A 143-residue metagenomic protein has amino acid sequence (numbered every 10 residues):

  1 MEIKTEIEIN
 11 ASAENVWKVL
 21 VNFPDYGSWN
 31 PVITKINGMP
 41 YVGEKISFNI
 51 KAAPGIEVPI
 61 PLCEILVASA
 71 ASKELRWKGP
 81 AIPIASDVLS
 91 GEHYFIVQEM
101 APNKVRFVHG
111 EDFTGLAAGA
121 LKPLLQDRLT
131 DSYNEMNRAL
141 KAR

Functional and structural regions predicted by a protein language model:
M1-Y41: Hydrophobic ligand-binding cavity/cleft-lining segments
E2-E6, K45, E74, E92 (+1 more regions): Intrinsic-disorder/low-complexity, polar/charged segments enriched in Ser/Thr/Lys/Arg/Asp/Glu/Gln
T5-I7, P61-A68, G91-E99: Hydrophobic/aromatic beta-strand elements that line small-molecule binding cavities or substrate pockets in beta-rich
E8-S12, N49-K51, Q98-M100, G110-T114 (+1 more regions): Solvent-exposed residues in well-ordered beta-strands and their adjoining turns, especially edge/terminal strands
S12, Y41, A70-S72, M100-N103: Short strand-connecting beta-turns/loops that link adjacent beta-strands
W29-P31, V58-P59, V88-S90: Short solvent-exposed loop/turn micro-motifs enriched in small/polar/acidic residues
N37-S86, R138-R143: Glycine-rich portal/gate segments that line the openings of hydrophobic small-molecule binding cavities
A81-E135, L140: Beta-strand/loop substructures that line and gate deep hydrophobic ligand-binding cavities in soluble
